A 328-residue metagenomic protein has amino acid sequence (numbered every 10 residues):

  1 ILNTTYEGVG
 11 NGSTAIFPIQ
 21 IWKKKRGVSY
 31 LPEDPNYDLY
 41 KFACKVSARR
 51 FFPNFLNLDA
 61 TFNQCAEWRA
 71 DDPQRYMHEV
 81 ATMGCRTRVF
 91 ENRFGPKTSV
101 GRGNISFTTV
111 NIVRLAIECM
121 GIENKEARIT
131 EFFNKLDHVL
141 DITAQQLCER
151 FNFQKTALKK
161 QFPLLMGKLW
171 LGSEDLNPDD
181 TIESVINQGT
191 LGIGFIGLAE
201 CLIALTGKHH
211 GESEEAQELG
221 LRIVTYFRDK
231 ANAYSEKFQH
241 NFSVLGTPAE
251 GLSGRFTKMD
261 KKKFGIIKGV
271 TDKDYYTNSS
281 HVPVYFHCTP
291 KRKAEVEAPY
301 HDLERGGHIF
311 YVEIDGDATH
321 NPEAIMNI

Functional and structural regions predicted by a protein language model:
I1-Q188, K208-H209, S213-I328: Conserved catalytic cores of very large enzyme subunits
L191-A204, T225: Contiguous, well-ordered alpha-helical segments that form the cores/surfaces of helical PPI scaffolds
